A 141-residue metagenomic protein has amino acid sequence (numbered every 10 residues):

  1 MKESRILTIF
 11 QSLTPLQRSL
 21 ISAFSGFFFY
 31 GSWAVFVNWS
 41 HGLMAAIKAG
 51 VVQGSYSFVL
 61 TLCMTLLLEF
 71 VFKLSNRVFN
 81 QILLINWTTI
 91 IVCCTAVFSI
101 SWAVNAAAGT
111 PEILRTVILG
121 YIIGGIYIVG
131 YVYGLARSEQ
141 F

Functional and structural regions predicted by a protein language model:
K2-F141: Juxtamembrane/disordered regions of integral membrane proteins
